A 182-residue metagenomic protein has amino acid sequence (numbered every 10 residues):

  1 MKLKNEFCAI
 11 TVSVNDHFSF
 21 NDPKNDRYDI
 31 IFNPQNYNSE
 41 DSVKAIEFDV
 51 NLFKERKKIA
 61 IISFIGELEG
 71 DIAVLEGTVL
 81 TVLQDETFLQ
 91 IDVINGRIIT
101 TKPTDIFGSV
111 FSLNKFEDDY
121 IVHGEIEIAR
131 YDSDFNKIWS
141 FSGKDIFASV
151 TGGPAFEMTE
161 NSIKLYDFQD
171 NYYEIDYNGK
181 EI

Functional and structural regions predicted by a protein language model:
K2, K44-F64, T87-D105, E127-I146 (+1 more regions): Surface-exposed loop/turn elements that mediate protein-protein interactions on large endomembrane-trafficking
N5-Q35, I59-G77, T104-D118, D145-E160: Repeated scaffold domains used in trafficking and secretory/extracellular systems, primarily beta-propellers
T11, S140, S162-K164, E174: Ser/Thr- (and often Asn-) enriched beta-sheet segments in non-cytosolic proteins
S19-F20, R27-Y28, Y37-N38, T87 (+2 more regions): Short glycine/acidic-enriched loop and turn motifs that connect beta-strands
R27-E40, A45-L52: A structured, charge-rich N-terminal accessory region that forms the first stable segment of a protein and links
E76, Q84-E86, F116-E117, G124-I126 (+3 more regions): Short loop/turn segments that connect beta-strands within the blades of beta-propeller domains, predominantly WD40
L80-T81, Y120-I121, K164: Structural core positions within WD40/WD-like beta-propeller blades
